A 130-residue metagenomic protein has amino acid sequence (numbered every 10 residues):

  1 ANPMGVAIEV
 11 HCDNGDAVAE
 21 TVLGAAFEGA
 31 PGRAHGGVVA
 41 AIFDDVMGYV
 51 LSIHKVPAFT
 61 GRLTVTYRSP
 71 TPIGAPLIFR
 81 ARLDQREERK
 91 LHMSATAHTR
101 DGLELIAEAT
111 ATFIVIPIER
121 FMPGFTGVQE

Functional and structural regions predicted by a protein language model:
A1-E20: Non-catalytic linker/capping segments at the edges of enzyme domains
G5, T60-R62, K90-H92: Short coil/loop residues immediately preceding or within conserved phosphate-binding loops of NTP-utilizing enzyme
H11, D16, A26, A34-A58: Active-site helix/loop of acyl-thioester processing domains in fatty-acid/polyketide metabolism, spanning hotdog-fold
H11, E20-V22, T64-T66, R80-R82 (+2 more regions): Residue-level recognition of well-ordered beta-strand positions that form the cores of beta-sheet-rich folds across
D45-I78: Hydrophobic beta-strand-centered segment that forms part of the acyl-chain substrate-binding groove
T71-I73, D84-E130: HotDog/MaoC-like acyl-thioester-processing domains
